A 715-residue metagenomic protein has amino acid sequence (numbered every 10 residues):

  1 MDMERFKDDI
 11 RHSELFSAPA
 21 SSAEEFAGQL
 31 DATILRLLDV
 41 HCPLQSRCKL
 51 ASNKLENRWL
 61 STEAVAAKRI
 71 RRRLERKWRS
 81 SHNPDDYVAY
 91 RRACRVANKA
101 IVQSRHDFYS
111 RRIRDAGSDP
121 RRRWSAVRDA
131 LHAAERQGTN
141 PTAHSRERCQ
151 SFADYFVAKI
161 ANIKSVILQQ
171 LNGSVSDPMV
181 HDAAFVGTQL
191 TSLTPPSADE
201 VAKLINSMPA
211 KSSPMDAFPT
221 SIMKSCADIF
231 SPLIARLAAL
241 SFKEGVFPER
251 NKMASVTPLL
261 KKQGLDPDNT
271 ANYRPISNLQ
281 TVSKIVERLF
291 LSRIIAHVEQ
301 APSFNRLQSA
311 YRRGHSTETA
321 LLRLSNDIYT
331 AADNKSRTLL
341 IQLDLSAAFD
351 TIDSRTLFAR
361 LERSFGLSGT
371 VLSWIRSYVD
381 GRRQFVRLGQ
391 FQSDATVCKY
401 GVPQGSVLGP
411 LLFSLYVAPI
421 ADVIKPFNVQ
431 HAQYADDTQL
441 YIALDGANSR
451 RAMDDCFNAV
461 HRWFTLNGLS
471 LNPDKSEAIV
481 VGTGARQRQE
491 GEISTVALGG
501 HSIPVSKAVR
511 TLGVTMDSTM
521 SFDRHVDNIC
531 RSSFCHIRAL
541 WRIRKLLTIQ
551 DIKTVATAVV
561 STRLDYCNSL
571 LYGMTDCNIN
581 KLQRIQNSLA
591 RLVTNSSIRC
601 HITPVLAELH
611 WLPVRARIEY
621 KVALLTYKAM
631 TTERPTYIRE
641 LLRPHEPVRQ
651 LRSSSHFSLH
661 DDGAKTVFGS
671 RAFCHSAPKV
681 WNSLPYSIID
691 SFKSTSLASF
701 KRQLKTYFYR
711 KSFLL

Functional and structural regions predicted by a protein language model:
M1-H144, A590: Arg/Lys-enriched, amphipathic patches
D2-L37, G500-L570: Basic, alpha-helical interaction scaffolds
M3-R11, A18-S22, R36, L50 (+13 more regions): Surface-exposed loop/turn segments and immediately adjacent short secondary-structure elements within folded domains
R73, F156, I160, V201-I205 (+19 more regions): Short, conserved catalytic/metal-binding micro-motifs enriched in Asp/Glu and His
F156, G187-P403, I442-A443, T554 (+1 more regions): Conserved pre-catalytic core of RNA-dependent polymerases
Q170, N580-L715: Short linear motifs embedded in intrinsically disordered, charge-biased segments
T191, D455, S470-A508: Short, conserved micro-motifs composed of acidic
A347-F365, T438-R462, T483, Y572-D576: Catalytic palm subdomain of template-directed nucleic-acid polymerases, centered on the conserved carboxylate motif
